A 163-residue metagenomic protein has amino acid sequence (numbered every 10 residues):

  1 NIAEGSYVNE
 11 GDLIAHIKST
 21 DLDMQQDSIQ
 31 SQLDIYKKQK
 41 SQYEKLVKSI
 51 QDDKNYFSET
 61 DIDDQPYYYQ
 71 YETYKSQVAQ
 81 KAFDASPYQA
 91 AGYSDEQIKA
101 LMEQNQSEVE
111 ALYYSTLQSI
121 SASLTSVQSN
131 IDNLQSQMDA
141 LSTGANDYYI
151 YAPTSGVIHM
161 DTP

Functional and structural regions predicted by a protein language model:
N1-V8, Y149-P163: Generic structural motif
A3-A145: Long, charged alpha-helical "stalk" segments
